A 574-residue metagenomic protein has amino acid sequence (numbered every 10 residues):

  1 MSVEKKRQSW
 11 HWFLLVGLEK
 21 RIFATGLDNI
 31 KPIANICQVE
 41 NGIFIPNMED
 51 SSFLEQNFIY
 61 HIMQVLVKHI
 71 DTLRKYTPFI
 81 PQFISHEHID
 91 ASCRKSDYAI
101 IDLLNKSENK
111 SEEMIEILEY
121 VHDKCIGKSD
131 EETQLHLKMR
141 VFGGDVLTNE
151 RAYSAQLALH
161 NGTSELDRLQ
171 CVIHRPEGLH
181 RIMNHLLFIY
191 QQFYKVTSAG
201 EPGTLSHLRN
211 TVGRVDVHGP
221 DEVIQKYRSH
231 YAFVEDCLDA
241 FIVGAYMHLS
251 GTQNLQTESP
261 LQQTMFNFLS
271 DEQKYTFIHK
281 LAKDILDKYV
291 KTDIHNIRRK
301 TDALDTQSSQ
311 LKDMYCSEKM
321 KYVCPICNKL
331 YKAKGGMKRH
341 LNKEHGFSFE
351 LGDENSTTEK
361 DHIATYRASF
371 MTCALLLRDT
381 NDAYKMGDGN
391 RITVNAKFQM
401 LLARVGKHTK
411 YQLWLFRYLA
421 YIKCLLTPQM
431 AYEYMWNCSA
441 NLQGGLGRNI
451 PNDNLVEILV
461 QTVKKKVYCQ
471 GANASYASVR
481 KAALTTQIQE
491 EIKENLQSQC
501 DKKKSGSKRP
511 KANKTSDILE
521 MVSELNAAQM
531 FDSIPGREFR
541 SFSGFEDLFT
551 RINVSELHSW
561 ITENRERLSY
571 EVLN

Functional and structural regions predicted by a protein language model:
M1-N574: Buried hydrophobic core signal strongest for RNase H-like alpha/beta domains in large, well-folded nucleic-acid enzymes
